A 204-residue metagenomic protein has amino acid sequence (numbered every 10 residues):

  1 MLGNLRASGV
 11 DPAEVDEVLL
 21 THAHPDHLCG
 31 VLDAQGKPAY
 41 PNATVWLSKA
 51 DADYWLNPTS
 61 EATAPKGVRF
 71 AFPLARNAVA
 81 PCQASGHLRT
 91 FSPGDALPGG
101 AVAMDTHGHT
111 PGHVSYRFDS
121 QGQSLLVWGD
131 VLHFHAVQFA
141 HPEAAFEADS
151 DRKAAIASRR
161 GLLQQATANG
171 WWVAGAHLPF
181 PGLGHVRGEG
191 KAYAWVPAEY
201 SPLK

Functional and structural regions predicted by a protein language model:
M1-G3, R117, Q121-K204: Cap/insert and terminal regions of metallo-dependent hydrolase folds
L2-V10, E14, P41-T44, K49-D105 (+2 more regions): Metallo-beta-lactamase
V15-D26: Metallo-beta-lactamase
A23, A50-D51, G108-T110, G129-V131 (+1 more regions): Active-site metal-binding loops of divalent metal-dependent hydrolases
H24-C29, V102-Y116: Active-site glycine- and acidic-residue-rich loops that bind and position anionic ligands or nucleotide-like cofactors
C29-K37, H185-V186: Metal-dependent catalytic neighborhoods of phosphoester/phosphodiester hydrolases
G30-L32, L56-S60, V114-S115: A short secondary-structure junction signal
G36, D95, H107-G108, D119-S120: Short polar/acidic secondary-structure junctions
